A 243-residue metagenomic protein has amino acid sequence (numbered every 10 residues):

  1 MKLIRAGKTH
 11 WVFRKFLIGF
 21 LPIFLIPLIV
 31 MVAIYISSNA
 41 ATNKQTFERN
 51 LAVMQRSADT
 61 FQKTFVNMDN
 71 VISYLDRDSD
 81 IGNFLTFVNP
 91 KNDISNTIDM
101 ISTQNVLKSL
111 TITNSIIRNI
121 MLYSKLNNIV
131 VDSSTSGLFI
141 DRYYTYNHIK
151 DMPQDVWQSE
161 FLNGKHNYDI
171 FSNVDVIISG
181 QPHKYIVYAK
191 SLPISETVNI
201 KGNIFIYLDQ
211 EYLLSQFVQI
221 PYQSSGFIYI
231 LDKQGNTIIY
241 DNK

Functional and structural regions predicted by a protein language model:
M1-H10: Non-catalytic regulatory/interaction regions at protein termini and inter-domain linkers
H10-P90: Juxtamembrane extracytoplasmic/periplasmic/luminal helical "stalk" adjacent to the first N-terminal
V53, I98-T103, P153: Soluble or luminal CAZymes and related metallo-dependent hydrolases
V66-S102, Y123-I129, T135-R142: Extracellular/periplasmic ligand-binding regions of membrane signal-transduction receptors
I72, R118-L122, G226-Y229: Short, hydrophobic-rich beta-strand element in sensory/regulatory alpha-beta domains
T103-T111, T197, K201-I239: Solvent-exposed, extracytoplasmic
T113-Y207: Extracytoplasmic/periplasmic ligand-binding sensor regions of membrane-associated signaling proteins
K243: A short, polar/charged loop-to-alpha-helix boundary motif
